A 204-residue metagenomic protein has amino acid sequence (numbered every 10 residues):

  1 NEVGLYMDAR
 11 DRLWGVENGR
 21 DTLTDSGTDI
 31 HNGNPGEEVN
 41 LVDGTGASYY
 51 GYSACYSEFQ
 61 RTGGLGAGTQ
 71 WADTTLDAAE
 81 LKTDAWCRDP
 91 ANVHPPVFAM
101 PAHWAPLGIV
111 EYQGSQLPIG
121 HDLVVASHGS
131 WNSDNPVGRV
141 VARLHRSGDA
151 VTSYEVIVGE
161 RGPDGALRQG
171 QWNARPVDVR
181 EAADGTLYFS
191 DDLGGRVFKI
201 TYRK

Functional and structural regions predicted by a protein language model:
N1-G170, A174, R203: Beta-propeller domain segments
P176-D178: Conserved interaction-surface patches within small, structured recognition/assembly domains
R180-K204: Blade-level signature of beta-propeller repeat domains, shared across WD40, Kelch, NHL, RCC1 and BNR/Asp-box propellers
